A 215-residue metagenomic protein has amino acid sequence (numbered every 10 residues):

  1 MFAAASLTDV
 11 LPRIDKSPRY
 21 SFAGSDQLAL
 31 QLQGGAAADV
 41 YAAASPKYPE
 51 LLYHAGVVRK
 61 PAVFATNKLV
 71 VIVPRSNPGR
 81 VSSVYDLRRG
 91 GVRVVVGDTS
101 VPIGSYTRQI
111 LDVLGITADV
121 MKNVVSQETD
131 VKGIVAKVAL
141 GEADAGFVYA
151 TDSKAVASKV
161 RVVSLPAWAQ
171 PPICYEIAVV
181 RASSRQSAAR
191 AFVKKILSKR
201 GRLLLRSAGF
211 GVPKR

Functional and structural regions predicted by a protein language model:
M1-D15, R19-S21, S25-A37, A43-G56 (+1 more regions): Exported/periplasmic ABC-transporter solute-binding proteins
